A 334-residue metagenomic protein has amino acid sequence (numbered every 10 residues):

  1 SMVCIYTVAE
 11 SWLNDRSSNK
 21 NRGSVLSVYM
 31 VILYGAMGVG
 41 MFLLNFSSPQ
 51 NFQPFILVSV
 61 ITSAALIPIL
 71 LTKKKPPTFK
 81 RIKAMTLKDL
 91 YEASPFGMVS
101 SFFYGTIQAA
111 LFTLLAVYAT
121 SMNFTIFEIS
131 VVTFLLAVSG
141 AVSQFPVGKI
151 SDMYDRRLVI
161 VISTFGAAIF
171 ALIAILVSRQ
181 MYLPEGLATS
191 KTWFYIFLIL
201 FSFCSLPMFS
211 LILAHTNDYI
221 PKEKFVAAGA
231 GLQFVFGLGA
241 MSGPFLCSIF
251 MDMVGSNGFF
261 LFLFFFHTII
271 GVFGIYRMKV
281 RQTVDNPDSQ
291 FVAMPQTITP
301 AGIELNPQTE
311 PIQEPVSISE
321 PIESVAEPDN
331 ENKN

Functional and structural regions predicted by a protein language model:
C4-S17, L206-I220: Intracellular juxtamembrane helix-capping segments at the cytosolic ends of symmetry-related transmembrane helices
N19-Y29, I126-F127, I220-L232: Loop-to-transmembrane helix entry/capping segments in MFS-fold secondary transporters and related SLC/MFSD carriers
L44-N45, S59-F79, I270-M278: C-terminal membrane-cytosol helix-exit motif in multi-pass small-molecule transporters
F46-I61, I249-H267: A membrane-interface helix-boundary motif in multi-pass transporters
S48, S143-D155, M251-D252: Helix-to-loop junctions at the C-terminal end of transmembrane segments in multipass secondary transporters
S59, L158-I173, F264: Structural signature of the two symmetry-related core transmembrane helices
F79-A84, R277-N334: Intrinsic disorder in cytosolic terminal tails and internal cytosolic loops of multi-pass membrane transporters
G166-G186: C-terminal ends and interior cores of transmembrane alpha-helices in multi-pass membrane transporters/permeases
